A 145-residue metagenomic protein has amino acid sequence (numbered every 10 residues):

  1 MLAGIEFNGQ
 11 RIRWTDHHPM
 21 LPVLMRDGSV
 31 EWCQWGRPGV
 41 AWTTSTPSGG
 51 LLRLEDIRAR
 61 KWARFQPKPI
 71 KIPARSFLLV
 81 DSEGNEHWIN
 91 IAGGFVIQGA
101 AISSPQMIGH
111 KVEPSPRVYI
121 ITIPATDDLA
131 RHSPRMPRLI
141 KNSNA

Functional and structural regions predicted by a protein language model:
M1-A145: Short linear sequence motif anchored by a di-proline
